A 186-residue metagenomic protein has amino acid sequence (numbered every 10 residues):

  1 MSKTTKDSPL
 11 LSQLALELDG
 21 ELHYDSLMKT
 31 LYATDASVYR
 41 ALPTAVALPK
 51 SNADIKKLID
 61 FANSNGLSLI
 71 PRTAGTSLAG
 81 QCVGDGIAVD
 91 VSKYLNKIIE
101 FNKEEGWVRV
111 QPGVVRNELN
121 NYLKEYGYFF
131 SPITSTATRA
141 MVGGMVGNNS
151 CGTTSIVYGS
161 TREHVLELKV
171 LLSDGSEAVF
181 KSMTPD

Functional and structural regions predicted by a protein language model:
M1-D60, S64, T76-G106, S135 (+1 more regions): N-terminal flexible segment immediately upstream of the FAD-binding catalytic core in FAD-dependent oxidoreductases
G66-L67, G127: Cytochrome P450 catalytic domain signature, combining two hallmark sequence patches
R72: Conserved PLP cofactor-binding pocket of PLP-dependent enzymes
K97-F101, W107-D186: FAD-binding subdomain of flavoenzyme oxidoreductases
